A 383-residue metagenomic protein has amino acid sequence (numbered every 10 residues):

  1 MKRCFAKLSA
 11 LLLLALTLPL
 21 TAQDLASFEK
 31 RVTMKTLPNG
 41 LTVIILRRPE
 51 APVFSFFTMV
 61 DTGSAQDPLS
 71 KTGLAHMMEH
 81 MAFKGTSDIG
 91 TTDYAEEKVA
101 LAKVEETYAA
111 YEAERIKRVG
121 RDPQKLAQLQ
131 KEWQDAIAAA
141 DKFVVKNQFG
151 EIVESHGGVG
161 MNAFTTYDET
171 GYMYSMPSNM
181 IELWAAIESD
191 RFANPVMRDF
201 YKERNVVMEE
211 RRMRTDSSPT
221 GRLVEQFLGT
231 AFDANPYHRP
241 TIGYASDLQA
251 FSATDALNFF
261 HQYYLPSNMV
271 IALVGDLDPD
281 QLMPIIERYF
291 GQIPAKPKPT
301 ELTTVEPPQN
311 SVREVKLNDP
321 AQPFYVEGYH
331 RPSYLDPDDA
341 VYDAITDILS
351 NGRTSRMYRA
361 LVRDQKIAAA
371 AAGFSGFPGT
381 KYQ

Functional and structural regions predicted by a protein language model:
M1-K7: Positively charged n-region of N-terminal signal peptides that target proteins for export
S9-P19: Bacterial N-terminal signal peptides
L20-A22, S27: Boundary at the C-terminal end of the N-terminal hydrophobic targeting segment
T33-P38, E314-N318: Short acidic-hydrophobic surface loop/beta-edge motif
L46, A51-D67, G73-M77, I89-D190 (+4 more regions): M16 family metallopeptidases and their MPP-like homologs
L74-A82, I345: Active-site His/Glu-centered metal-binding helix of metallohydrolases
R191, P195-D199, R212-D216, D233-A234 (+3 more regions): An aromatic/glycine/proline-enriched structural segment found at the starts of mature extracellular/organellar domains
